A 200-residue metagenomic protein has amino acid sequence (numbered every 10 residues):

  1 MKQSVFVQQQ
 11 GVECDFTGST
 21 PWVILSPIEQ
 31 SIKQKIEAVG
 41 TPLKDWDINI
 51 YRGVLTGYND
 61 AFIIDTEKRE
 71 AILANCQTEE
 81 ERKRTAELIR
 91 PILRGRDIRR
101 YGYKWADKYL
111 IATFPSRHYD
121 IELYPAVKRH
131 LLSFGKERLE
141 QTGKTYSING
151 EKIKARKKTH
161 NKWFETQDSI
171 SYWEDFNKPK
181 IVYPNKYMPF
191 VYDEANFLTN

Functional and structural regions predicted by a protein language model:
Q3-N200: Polybasic, glycine- and aromatic-enriched phosphate-binding surface used to engage nucleic acids
